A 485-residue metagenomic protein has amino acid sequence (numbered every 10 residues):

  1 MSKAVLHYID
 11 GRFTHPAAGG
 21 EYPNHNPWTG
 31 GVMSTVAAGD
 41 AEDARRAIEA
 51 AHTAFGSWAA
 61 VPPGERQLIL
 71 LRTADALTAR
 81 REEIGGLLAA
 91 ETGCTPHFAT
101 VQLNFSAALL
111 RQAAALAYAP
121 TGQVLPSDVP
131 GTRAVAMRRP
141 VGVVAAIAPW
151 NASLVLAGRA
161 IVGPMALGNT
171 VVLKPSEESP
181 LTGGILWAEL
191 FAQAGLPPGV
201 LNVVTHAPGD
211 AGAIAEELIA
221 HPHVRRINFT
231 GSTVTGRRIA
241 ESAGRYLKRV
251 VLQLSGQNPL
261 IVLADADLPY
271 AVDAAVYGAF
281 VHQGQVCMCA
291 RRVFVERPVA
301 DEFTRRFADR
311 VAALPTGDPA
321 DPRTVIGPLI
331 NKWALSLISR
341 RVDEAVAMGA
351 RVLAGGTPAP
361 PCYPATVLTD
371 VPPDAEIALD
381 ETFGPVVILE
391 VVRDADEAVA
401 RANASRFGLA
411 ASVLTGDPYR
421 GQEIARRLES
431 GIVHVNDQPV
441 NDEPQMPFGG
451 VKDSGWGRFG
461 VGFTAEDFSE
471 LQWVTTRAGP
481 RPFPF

Functional and structural regions predicted by a protein language model:
M1-W28: Hydrophobic face of amphipathic alpha-helices that form TPR/SEL1-like repeat modules and related alpha-solenoid
T29-T35, V224, I261, P315 (+3 more regions): Conserved C-terminal structural/oligomerization subdomain of aldehyde/semialdehyde dehydrogenase
G30, R66, L88, L110 (+9 more regions): Residue-level signal for inorganic ion chemistry
G31-P120, G131: Glycine-rich loop-to-alpha-helix module at the N-terminal edge of alpha/beta enzyme cores
M33-G39, A54-A60, A146, L260-L263 (+5 more regions): Short, well-ordered beta-strand elements within core beta-sheets of diverse protein domains
F55, A59, A74-R81, G85 (+20 more regions): Structural signal for hydrophobic packing residues in well-ordered secondary-structure cores of soluble enzyme domains
Q123-Y270, V392: Rossmann-like NAD(P) dinucleotide-binding subdomain of oxidoreductase/dehydrogenase enzymes
D210, V234-P372, A395, V435 (+1 more regions): ALDH superfamily catalytic-core signature
